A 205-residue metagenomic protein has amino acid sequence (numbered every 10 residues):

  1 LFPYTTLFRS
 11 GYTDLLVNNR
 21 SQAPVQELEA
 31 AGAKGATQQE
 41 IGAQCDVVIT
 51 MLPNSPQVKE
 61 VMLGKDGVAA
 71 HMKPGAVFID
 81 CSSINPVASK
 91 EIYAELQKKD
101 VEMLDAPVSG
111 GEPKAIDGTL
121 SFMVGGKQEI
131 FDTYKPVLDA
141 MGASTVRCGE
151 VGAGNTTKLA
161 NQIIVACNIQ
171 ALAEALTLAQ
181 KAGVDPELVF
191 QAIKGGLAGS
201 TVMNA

Functional and structural regions predicted by a protein language model:
F2-L7: Short, small-residue-biased leader/transition segments that mark boundaries at the very start of proteins
R9-A31: NAD(P)-binding Rossmann-fold cofactor-contacting core
Y12-L16, D46-V48, A76, L120-S121: Short active-site oxyanion
L15, G35, D100-L104, T145 (+1 more regions): Hydrophobic beta-strand scaffold residues
L28, C45-V48, V58, I79 (+4 more regions): Buried hydrophobic positions in well-ordered alpha/beta secondary-structure cores of metabolic enzymes
Q38-M103: Rossmann-fold NAD(P) dinucleotide-binding segment
S83-Q162: Rossmann-fold dinucleotide-binding core
A153-A205: Helical "substrate-binding/catalytic lid" subdomain of Rossmann-like NAD(P)-dependent dehydrogenases/reductases
